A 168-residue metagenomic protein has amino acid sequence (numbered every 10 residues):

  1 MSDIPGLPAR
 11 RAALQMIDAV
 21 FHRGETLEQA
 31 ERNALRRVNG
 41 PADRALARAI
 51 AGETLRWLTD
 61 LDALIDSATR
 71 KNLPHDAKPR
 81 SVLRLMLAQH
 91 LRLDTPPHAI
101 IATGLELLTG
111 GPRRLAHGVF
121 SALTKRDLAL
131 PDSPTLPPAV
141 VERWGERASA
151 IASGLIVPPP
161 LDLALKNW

Functional and structural regions predicted by a protein language model:
M1-W168: Class I Rossmann-like S-adenosyl-L-methionine
